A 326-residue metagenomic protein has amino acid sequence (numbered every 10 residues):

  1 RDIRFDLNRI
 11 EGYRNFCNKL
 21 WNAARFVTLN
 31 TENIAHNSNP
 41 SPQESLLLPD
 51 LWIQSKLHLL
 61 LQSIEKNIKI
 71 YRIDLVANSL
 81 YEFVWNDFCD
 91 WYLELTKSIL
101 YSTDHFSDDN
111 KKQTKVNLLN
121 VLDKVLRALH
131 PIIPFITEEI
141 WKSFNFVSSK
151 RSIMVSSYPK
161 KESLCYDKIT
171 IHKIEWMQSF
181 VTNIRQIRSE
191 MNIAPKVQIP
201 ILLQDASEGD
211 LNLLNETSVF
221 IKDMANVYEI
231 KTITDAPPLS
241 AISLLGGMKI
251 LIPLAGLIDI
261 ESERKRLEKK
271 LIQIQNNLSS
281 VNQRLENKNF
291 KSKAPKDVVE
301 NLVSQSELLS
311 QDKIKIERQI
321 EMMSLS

Functional and structural regions predicted by a protein language model:
R1: Gly/Pro-rich active-site capping loops and adjacent beta-alpha segments that organize cofactor/substrate pockets
R4, N8-S326: Feature 926 captures the class I aminoacyl-tRNA synthetase adenylation module centered on the KMSKS loop
